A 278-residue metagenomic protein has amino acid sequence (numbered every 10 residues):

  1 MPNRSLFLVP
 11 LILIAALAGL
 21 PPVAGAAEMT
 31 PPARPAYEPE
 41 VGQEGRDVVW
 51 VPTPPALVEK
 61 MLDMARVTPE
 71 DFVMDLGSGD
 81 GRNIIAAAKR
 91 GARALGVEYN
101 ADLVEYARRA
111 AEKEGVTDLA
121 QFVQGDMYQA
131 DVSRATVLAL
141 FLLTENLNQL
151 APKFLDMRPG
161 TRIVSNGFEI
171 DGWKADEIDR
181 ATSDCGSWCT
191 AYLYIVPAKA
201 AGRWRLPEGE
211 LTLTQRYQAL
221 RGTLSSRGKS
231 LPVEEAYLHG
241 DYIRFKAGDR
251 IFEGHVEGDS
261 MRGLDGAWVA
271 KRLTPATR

Functional and structural regions predicted by a protein language model:
G25-D71: S-adenosyl-L-methionine
E70-G79: Conserved class I S-adenosyl-L-methionine
D80-A92: Conserved SAM-binding loop of SAM-dependent methyltransferases across substrates and taxa, primarily the Class I
R93-E98: Conserved SAM-binding motif I beta-strand of class I
A101-R134: S-adenosyl-L-methionine
V132-Q149: A short SAM/SAH-binding and catalytic strip from SAM-dependent methyltransferases
L147-A201: C-terminal substrate-binding/active-site "lid" region of AdoMet-derived donor-dependent transferases
A200-G266: Central antiparallel beta-sheet cores of small beta-barrel/beta-sandwich binding domains
